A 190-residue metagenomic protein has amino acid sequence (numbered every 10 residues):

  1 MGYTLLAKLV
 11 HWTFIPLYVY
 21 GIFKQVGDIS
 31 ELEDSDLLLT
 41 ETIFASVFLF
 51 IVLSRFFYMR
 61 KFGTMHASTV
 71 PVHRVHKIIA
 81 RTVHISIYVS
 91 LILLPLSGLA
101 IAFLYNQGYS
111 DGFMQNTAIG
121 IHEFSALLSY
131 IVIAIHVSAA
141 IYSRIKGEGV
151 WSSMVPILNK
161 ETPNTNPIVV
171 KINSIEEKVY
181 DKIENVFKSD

Functional and structural regions predicted by a protein language model:
M1-D190: Membrane-embedded alpha-helical bundles that constitute the cytochrome b-like, heme-associated redox core of multi-pass
